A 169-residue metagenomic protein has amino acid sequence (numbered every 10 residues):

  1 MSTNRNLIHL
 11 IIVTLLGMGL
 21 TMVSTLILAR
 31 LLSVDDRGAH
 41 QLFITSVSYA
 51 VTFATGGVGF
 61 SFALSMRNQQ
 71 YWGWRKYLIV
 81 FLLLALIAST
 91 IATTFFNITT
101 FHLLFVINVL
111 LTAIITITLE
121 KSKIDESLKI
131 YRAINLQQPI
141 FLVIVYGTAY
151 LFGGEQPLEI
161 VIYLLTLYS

Functional and structural regions predicted by a protein language model:
S2, N6, L10, H40 (+5 more regions): Membrane-helix interfacial "entry" motifs
S2-G56: Signature of the first transmembrane helix
I8, I12, L42-T45, R75-V80 (+2 more regions): Internal alpha-helical transmembrane segments of multi-pass membrane proteins, especially GPCRs
T14, L26-R30, I44, F60 (+5 more regions): Transmembrane alpha-helix boundary and packing residues in multipass membrane permease domains and related
T14-T21, V80-A88: Alpha-helical transmembrane segments
T21, T25, G59, I115 (+1 more regions): Functionally critical, cavity-lining and gating residues within the transmembrane helices of 12-TM secondary
A29-D36, V47-V80, K123-K129: Transmembrane-helix boundary and interhelical linker motifs in polytopic inner-membrane proteins
F81-S169: Hydrophobic transmembrane helix module of multi-pass membrane transport proteins
